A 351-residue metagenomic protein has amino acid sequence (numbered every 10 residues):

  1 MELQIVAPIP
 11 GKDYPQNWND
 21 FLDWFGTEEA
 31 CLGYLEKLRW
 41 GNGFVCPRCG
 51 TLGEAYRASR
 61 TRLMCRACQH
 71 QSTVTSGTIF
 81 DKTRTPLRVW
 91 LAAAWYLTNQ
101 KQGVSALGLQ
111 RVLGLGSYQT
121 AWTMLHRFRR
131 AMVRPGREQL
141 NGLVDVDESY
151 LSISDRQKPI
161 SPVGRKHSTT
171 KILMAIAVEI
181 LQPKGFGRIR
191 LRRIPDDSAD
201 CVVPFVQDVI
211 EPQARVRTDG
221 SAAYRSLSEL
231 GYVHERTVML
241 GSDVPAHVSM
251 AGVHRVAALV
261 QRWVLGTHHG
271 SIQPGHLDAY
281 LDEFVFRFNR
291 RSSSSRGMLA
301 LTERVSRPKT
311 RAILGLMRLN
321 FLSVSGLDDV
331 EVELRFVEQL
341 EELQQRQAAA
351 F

Functional and structural regions predicted by a protein language model:
M1-F351: Residue-level recognition of single "structural anchor" positions that define or cap local secondary structure
